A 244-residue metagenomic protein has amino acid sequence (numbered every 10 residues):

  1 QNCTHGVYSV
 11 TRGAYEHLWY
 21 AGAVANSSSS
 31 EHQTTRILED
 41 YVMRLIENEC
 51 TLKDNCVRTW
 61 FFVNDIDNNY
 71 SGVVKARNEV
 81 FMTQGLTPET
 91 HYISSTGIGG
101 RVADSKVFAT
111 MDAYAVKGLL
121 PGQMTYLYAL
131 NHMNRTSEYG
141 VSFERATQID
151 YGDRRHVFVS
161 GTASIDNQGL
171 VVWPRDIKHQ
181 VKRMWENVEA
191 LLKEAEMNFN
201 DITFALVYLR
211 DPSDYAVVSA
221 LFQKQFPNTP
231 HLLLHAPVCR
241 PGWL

Functional and structural regions predicted by a protein language model:
Q1-F204, L209-L244: N-terminal presequence-like segments and the immediate start of the first folded domain
